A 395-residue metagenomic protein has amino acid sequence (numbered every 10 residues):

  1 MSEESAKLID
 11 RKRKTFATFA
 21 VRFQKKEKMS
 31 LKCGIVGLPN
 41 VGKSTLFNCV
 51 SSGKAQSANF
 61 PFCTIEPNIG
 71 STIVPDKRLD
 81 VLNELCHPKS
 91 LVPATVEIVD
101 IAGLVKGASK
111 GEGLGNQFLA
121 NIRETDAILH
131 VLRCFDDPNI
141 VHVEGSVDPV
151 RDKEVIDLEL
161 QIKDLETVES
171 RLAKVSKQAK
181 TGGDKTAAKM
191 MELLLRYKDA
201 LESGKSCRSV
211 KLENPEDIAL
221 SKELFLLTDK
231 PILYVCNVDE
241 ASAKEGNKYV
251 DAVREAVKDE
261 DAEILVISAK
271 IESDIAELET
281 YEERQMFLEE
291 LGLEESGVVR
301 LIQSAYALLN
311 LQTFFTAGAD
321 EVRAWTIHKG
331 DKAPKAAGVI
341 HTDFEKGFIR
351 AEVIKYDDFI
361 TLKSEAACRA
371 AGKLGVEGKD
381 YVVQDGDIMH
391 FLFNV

Functional and structural regions predicted by a protein language model:
S2-S5, D148: Serine residues within intrinsically disordered or low-complexity segments
K7, A17-T18, R22-K25: Short, positively charged and aromatic/hydrophobic N-terminal segments
K25-E112, N116-I122, I128-R133: Conserved G1/Walker A P-loop phosphate-binding module
K25-V36, V41, F47, K174-V382 (+1 more regions): C-terminal-of-GTPase-core extension/linker across diverse P-loop GTPases
E97, D126-R133, D152-L160, T167-A173 (+3 more regions): Conserved beta-strand/loop subsegment of P-loop NTPase cores
G103-S109, D126-I162, E166, S206-K211 (+1 more regions): Conserved Switch II/interswitch segment of TRAFAC-class P-loop GTPases
E124, Q384-D385: Short, flexible surface segments
